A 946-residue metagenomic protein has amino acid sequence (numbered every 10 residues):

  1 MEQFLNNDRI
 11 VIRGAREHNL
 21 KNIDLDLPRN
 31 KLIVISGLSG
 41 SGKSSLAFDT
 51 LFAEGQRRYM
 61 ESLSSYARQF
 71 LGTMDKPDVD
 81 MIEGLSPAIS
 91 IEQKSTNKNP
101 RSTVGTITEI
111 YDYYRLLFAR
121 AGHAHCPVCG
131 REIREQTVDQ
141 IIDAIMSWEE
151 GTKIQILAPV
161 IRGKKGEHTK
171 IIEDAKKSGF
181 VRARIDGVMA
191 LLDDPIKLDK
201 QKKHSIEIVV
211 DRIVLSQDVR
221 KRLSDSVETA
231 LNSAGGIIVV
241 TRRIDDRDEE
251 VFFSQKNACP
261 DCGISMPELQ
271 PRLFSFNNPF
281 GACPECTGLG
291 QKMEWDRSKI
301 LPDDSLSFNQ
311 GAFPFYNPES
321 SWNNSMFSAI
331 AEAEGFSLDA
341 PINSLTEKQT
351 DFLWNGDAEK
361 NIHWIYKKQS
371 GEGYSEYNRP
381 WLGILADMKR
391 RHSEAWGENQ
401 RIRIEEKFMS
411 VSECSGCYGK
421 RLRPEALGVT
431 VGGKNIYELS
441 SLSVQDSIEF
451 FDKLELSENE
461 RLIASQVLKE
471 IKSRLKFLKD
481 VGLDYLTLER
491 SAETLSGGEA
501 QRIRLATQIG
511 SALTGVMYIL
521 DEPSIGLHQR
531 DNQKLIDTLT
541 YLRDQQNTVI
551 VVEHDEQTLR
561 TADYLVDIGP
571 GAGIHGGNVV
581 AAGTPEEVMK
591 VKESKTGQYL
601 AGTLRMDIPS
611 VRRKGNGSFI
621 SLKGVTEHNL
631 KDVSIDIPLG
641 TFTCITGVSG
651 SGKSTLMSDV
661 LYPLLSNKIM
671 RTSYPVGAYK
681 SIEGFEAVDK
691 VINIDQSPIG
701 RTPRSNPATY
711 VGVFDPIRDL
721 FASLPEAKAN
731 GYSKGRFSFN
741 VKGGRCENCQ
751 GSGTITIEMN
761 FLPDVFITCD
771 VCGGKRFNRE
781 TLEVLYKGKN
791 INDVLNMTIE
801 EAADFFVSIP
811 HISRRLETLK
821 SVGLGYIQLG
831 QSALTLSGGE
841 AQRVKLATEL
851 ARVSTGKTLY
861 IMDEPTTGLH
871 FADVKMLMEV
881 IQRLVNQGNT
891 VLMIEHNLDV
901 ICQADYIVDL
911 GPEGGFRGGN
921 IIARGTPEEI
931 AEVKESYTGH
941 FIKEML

Functional and structural regions predicted by a protein language model:
M1-L946: Conserved phosphate-binding elements of NTP-dependent enzyme cores
